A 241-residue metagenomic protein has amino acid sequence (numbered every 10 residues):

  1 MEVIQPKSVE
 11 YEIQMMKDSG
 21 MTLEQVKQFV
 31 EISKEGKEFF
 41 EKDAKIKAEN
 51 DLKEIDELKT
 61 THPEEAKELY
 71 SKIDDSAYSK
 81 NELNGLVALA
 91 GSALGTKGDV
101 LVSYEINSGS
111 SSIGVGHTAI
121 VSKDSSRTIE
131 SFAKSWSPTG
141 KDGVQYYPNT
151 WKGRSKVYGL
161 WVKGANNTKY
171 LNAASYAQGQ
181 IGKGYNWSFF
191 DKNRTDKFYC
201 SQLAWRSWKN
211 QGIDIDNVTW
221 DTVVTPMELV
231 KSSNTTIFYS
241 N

Functional and structural regions predicted by a protein language model:
E2-D18, L23-V26, E35, F39-F40 (+4 more regions): Activation targets extended, charge/polar-rich intrinsically disordered C-terminal tails
T22, E54, D74, D142-N149 (+1 more regions): Short, solvent-exposed coil/turn linker segments
Q28, S175, G179, K231: Charged/polar, solvent-exposed surface patches and flexible loops
T60, E64-S112: Short N-terminal edge-element motif at the start of the domain
G95-W161, Y185-T195: Glycine-rich catalytic cores of cysteine/serine-nucleophile enzymes that process amide/ester linkages in cell-envelope
S135, N166, T222: Residue-level detector of flexible, active-site-proximal loop/helix-junction positions within diverse enzyme catalytic
G153-S207, Q211: Long, low-complexity intrinsically disordered regions
